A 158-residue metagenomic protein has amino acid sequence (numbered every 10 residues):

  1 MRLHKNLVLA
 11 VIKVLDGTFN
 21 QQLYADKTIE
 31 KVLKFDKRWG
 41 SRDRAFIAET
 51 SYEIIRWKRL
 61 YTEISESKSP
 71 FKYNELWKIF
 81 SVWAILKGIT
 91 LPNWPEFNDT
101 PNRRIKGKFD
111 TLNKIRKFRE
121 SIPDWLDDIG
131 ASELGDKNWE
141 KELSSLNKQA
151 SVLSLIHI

Functional and structural regions predicted by a protein language model:
M1-I156: Class I Rossmann-like S-adenosyl-L-methionine
